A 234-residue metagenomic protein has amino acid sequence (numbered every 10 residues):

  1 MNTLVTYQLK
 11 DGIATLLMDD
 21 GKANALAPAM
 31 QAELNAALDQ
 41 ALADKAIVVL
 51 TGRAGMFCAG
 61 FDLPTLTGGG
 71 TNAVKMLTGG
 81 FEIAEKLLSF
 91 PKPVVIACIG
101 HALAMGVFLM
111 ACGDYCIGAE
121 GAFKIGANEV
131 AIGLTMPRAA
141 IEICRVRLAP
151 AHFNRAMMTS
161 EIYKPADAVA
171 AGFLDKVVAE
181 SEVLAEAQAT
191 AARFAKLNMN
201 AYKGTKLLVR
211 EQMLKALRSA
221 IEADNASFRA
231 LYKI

Functional and structural regions predicted by a protein language model:
M1-R53: Conserved CoA-thioester-binding segment of acyl-CoA-metabolizing enzymes
L16, L50, D62, L109-A111 (+2 more regions): Hydrophobic/aromatic residues within transmembrane alpha-helices of multi-pass small-molecule transporters
E33, D44, G52-I83, A131: Glycine- (often His-adjacent) and acidic-residue-rich active-site loop that binds/positions the CoA thioester
E85-I132: Glycine-rich beta-to-alpha active-site loop
A104, S160-D167: Acidic, divalent-metal-coordinating active-site segment for phosphoryl/phosphodiester hydrolysis, typified by short
Y115, R155, T159-E161, K176 (+1 more regions): Well-ordered beta-strand positions
G118-A119, A171-A220: C-terminal long alpha-helix characteristic of the crotonase
A140-A151: Hydrophobic, secondary-structure "cap" segments at the distal end of domains
